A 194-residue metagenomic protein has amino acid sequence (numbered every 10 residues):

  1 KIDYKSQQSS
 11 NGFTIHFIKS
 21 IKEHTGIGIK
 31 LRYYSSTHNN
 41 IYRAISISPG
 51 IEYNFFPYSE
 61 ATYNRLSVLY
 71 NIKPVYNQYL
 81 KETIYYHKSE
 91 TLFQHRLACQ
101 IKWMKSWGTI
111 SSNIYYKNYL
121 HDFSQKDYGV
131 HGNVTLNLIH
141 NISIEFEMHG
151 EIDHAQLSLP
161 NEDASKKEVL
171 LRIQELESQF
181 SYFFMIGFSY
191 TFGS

Functional and structural regions predicted by a protein language model:
K1, H38-Y42, N77-K81, H121-Q125 (+1 more regions): Outer-membrane beta-barrel proteins
K1-Y4, A44-G50, I84-S89, G129-H131 (+2 more regions): Flexible, surface-exposed loop regions and adjacent strand-edge segments of Gram-negative outer-membrane beta-barrel
D3-S9, N39-I45, Y86-F93, H121-K126 (+1 more regions): Replace "Gram-negative outer membrane beta-barrel proteins" with "bacterial and organellar outer membrane beta-barrel
I15-K19, Y33, P49-F55, Y70 (+4 more regions): Residues on the lipid-exposed face of transmembrane beta-strands in outer-membrane beta-barrel proteins
S20-H24, N39, F56-L66, M104-G108 (+2 more regions): Short loop/turn motifs that connect adjacent beta-strands in outer-membrane beta-barrel proteins
I27-L31, I47-P49, N64-Y70, I110-I114 (+3 more regions): Transmembrane beta-strands of outer-membrane beta-barrel proteins
L31-T37, Y53-F55, I72-Q78, W103-W107 (+3 more regions): Transmembrane beta-strands of outer-membrane beta-barrel pores
S178-S194: Outer-membrane beta-barrel "beta-signal"
